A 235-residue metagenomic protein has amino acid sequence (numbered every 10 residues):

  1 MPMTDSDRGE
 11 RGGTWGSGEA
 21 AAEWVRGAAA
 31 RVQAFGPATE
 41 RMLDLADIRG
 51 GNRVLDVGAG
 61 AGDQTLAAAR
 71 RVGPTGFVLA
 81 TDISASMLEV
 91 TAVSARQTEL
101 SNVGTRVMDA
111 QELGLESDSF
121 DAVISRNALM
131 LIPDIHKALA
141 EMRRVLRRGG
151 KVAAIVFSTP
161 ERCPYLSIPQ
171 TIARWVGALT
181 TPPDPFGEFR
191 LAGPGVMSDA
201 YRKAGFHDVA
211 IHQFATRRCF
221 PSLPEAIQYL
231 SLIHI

Functional and structural regions predicted by a protein language model:
P2-N52, D63-A67, M87-V90, S94-T98 (+1 more regions): Conserved class I S-adenosyl-L-methionine
W24-V25, L115, F120, F206: Conserved hydrophobic/aromatic "anchor" residues that stabilize well-ordered secondary structure elements
R53-L113, A122: Class I SAM-dependent methyltransferase SAM/SAH-binding core
D121-H136, S158: A short SAM/SAH-binding and catalytic strip from SAM-dependent methyltransferases
H136-K137, R143, R147-P221: Conserved catalytic/acceptor-binding region of the Class I
I233-I235: Conserved small/polar residues in nucleotide/adenosyl-binding loops
